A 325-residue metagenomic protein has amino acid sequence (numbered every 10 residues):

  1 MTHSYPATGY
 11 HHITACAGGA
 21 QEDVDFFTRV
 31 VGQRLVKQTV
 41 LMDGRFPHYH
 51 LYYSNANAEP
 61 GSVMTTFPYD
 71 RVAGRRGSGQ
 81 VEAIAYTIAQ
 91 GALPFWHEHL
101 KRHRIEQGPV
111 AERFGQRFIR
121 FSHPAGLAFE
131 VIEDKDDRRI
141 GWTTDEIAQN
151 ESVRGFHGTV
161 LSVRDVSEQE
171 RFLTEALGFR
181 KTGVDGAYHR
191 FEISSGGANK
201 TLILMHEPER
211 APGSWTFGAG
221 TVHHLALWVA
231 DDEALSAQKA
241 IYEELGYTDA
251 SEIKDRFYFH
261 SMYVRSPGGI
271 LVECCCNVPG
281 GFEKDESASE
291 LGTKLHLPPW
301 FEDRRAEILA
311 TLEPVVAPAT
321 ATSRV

Functional and structural regions predicted by a protein language model:
M1-P6, K37-T39, H97-G155, G183-L204 (+1 more regions): Vicinal oxygen chelate
M1-T2, R71-G74, T144-A148, P208-W215: Short beta-strand/turn micro-motifs at beta-sheet edges
T2-Y86, Q90-P94, E98-R102, E106-Q107 (+1 more regions): An N-terminus-focused feature that recognizes amino-terminal "leader" regions
T8-G18, Y69-H99, R117-S122, R154-R164 (+2 more regions): Vicinal oxygen chelate
D23-T28, L51, L100, G126 (+3 more regions): Conserved active-site tyrosine of GNAT-family acetyltransferases
M42-G44, P60, V72-A73, D137-R138 (+3 more regions): Flexible, glycine-rich phosphate/dinucleotide-binding loops and adjacent beta-alpha linkers at cofactor/substrate
N150-K239, E243-D249, S266: Surface-exposed interaction/gating patches
